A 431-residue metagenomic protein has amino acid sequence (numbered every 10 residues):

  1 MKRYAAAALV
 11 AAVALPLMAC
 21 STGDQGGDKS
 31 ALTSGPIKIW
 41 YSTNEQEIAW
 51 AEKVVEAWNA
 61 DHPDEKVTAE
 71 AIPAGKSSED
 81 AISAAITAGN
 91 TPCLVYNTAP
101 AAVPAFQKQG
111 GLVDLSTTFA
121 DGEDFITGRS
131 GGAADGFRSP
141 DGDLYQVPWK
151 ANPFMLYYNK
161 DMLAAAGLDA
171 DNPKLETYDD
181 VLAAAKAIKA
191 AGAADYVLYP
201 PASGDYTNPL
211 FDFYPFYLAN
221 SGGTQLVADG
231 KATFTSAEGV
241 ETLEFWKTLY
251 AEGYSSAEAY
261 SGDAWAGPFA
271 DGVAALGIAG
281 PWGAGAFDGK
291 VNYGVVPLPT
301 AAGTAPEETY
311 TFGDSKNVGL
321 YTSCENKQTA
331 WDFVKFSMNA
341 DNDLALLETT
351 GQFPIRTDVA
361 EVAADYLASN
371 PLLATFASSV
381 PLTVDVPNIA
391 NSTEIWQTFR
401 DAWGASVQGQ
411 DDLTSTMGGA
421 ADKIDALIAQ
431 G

Functional and structural regions predicted by a protein language model:
M1-K38, A60, D422-G431: Short, low-complexity disordered leader/linker segments with a strong preference for bacterial N-terminal type II
S42, D212-P215, L243-N326: Extracytoplasmic/periplasmic substrate-binding proteins
A57, D61-R129, A165-G167, P268 (+3 more regions): Extracytoplasmic "Venus flytrap"/periplasmic binding protein-like
P92-C93, D124-L163, E307-Y310, L382-I389: A structural signal for short loop-to-beta-strand junctions that line the ligand-binding cleft of periplasmic/secreted
P100-P153, P209, V296-P297, A364-L367: Hinge/lid segment of periplasmic solute-binding proteins
P140-W149, F154, D179-K231, A274: Extracytoplasmic/periplasmic solute-binding protein
A183-A187, A228-E258: Glycine-centered hinge/linker elements that transmit conformational signals in sensory and ligand-binding systems
E348-T398, A405: Long, aromatic- and glycine/proline-rich binding clefts that accommodate carbohydrate-like moieties
